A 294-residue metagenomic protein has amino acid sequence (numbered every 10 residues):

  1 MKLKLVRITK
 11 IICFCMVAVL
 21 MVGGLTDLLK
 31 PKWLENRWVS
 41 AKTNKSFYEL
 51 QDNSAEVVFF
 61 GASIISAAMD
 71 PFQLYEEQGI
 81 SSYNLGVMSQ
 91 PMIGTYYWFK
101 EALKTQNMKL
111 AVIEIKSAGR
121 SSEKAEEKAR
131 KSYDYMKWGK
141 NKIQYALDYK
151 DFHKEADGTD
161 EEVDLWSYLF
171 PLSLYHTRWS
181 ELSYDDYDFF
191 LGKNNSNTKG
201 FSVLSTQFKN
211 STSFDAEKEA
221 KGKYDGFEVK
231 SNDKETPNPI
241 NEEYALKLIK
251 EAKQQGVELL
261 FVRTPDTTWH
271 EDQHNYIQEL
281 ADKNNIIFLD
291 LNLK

Functional and structural regions predicted by a protein language model:
L3, W269-K294: Long, positively charged, glycine-interspersed low-complexity recognition regions
R7-L28: Hydrophobic membrane-insertion alpha-helices, especially the h-region of bacterial N-terminal signal peptides
L29-N53: Alpha-helical transmembrane signal-anchor/signal-peptide segments
S54-E56, I80-S81, N107-L110, K253-L260 (+1 more regions): Loop/turn elements at helix/coil->beta-strand transitions in domains of secreted/extracellular proteins
F60, I64-H153: Membrane-embedded segments
S89-I93, T236-I240, P265-Q273: Acidic-and-aromatic substrate-binding clefts and catalytic sites of carbohydrate-active enzymes
K131-Q255: Secreted/periplasmic serine-hydrolase-like ester/acetyl group-modifying domain
L246-H270: Active-site segments of SGNH/GDSL-like serine hydrolases that catalyze O-acetyl group transfer/hydrolysis on lipids
